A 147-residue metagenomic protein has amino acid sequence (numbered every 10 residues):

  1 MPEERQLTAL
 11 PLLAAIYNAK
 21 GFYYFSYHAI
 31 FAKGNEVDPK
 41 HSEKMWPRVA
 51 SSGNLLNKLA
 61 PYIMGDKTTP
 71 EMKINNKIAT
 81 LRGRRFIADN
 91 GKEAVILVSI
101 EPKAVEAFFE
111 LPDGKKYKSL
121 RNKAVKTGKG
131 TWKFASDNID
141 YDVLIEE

Functional and structural regions predicted by a protein language model:
M1-R5, A29-E36: Active-site clefts of carbohydrate-active enzymes
M1-Y23: Catalytic-core region of carbohydrate-active enzymes that cleave or remodel glycosidic bonds
A14, V49, V95: Conserved, mostly hydrophobic/aromatic
Y24-Y27, L97: Conserved beta-strand positions
I30, K44-K92: Glycan-recognition and catalytic regions of carbohydrate-active enzymes
N75-D113, Y141: Carbohydrate-binding surface patches
L111-A124: Solvent-exposed beta-hairpin/edge-strand motifs
T127-E147: C-terminal beta-strand-rich structural cap/linker in extracellular carbohydrate-active enzymes
